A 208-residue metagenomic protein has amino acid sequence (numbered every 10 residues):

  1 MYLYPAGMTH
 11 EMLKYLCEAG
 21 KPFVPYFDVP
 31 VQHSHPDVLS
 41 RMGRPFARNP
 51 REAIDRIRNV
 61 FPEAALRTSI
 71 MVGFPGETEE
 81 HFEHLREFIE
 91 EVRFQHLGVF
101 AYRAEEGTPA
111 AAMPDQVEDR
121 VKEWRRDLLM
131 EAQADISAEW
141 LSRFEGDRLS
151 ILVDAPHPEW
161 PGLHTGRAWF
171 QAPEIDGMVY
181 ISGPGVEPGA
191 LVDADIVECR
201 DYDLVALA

Functional and structural regions predicted by a protein language model:
M1-H96, Y102-V121: Conserved non-cysteine loop/helix-boundary elements of the Radical SAM core domain that shape
A112-A208: Terminal RNA-binding accessory module
